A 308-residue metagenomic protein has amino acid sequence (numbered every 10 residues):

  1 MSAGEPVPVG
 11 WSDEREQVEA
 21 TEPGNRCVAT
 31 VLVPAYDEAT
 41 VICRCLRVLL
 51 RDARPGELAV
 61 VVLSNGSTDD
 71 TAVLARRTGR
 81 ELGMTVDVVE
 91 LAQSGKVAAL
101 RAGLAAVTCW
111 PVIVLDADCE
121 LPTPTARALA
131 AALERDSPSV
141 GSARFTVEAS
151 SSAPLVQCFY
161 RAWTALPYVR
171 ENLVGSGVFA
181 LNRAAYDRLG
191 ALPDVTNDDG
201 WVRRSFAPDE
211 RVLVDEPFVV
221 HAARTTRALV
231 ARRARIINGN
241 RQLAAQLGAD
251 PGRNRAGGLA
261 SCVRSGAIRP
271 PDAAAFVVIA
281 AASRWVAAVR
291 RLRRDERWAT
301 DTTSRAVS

Functional and structural regions predicted by a protein language model:
V28-T30, A59, W201: Cell-envelope/extracellular polymer assembly enzymes that use nucleotide-activated donors
E38-A53: Short, well-formed alpha-helical segments that are part of the catalytic scaffolds of diverse glycosyltransferases
V48, S64-V73, Q93: A conserved acidic beta->alpha catalytic loop
E57-G66, V89-E90: Short beta-strand/loop segment that forms part of the nucleotide-sugar
E90-V107: Glycine-rich, basic loop-to-helix element that forms the pyrophosphate-binding segment of sugar-nucleotide handling
V112: Short aromatic/hydrophobic "clamp" motif used to bind/position activated sugar donors
T123-P154: Conserved donor NDP-sugar-binding/catalytic core segment of glycosyltransferases
H221-T225, R235-S308: Terminal low-complexity segments of carbohydrate-biosynthetic enzymes
